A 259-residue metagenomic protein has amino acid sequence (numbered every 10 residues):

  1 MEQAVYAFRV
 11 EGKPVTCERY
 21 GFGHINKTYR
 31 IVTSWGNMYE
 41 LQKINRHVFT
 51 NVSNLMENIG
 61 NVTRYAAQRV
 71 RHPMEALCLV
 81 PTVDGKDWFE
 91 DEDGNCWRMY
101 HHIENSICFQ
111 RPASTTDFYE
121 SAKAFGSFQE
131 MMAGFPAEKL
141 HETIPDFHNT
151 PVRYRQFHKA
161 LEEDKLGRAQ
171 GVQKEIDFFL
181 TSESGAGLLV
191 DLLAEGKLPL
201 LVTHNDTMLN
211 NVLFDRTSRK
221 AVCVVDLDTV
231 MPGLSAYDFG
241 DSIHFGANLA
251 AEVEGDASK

Functional and structural regions predicted by a protein language model:
M1-E11: Short, non-transmembrane alpha-helical segments in secretory-pathway proteins
V10-S34: ATP-binding glycine-rich phosphate-binding loop
E18-F22, Q42-K43, F49-S53, I103-S121 (+2 more regions): ATP-dependent phospho-/nucleotidyl transfer catalytic cores
Y20-I25, T82, D91-E92, N205-D206: A short catalytic or substrate-binding loop motif that flags glycine-/basic-rich loops and adjacent residues that bind
T28-R30, M99, V202: Conserved hydrophobic/aromatic beta-strand scaffold that supports enzyme active sites
S34-K139: ATP-binding pocket architecture of kinase catalytic cores
V225-V230: Activation of the activation-loop gatekeeper triad in protein kinase-fold domains
A236-K259: Active-site activation/catalytic loop segments of kinase-like enzymes and analogous catalytic loops in related
